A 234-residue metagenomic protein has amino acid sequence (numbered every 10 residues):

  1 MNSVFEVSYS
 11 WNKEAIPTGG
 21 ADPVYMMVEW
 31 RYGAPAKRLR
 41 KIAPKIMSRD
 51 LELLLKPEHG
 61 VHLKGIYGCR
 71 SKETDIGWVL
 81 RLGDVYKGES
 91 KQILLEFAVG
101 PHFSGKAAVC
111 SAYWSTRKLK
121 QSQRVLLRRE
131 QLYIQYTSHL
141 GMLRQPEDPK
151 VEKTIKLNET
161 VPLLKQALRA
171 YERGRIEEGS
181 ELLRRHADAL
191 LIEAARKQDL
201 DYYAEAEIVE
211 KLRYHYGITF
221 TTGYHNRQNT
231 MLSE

Functional and structural regions predicted by a protein language model:
M1-F5, I66-C69: Short, charged, low-hydrophobicity "junction" segments
N2-S3, V7-R38, I155: Acidic, polar low-complexity linker/tail segments
N2-V4, A21, I46, E73-D75 (+1 more regions): A generic structural signal for short, non-catalytic loop/turn and secondary-structure boundary residues
S8-S10, E29, L54-K56, R81 (+2 more regions): Residues in well-ordered beta-strands of folded domains
A36-Q121: Acidic, polar loop-rich interaction surfaces within structured domains
V99-E234: Long, acidic serine/threonine- and proline-rich intrinsically disordered regions
